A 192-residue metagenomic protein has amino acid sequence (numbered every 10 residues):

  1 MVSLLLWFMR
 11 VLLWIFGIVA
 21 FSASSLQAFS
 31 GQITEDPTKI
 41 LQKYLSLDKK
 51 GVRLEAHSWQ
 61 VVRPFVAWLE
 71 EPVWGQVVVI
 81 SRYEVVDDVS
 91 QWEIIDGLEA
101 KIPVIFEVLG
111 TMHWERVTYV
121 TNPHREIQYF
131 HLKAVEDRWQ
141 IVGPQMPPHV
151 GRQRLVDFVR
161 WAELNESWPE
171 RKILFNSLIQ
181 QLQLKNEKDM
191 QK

Functional and structural regions predicted by a protein language model:
M1-M9: N-terminal secretory signal peptides that target proteins for export/translocation
R10-A23: Bacterial N-terminal signal peptides
L13, H131-L132: Short secondary-structure subsegments characteristic of cysteine-rich extracellular domains
V19, I105-L109, G143-V150: Secondary-structure transition/turn motif
S24-K50: Short, low-complexity N-terminal intrinsically disordered segments enriched in polar/charged residues
F29-I33, E71-R125, I173-K192: Surface-exposed, charged secondary-structure patches
I33, P37, L45, W114-V117 (+2 more regions): Low-complexity, intrinsically disordered terminal/linker segments enriched in charged and Gly/Pro repeats
I40, Y44-P72: Short, well-ordered alpha-helical segments enriched in acidic and aromatic residues
